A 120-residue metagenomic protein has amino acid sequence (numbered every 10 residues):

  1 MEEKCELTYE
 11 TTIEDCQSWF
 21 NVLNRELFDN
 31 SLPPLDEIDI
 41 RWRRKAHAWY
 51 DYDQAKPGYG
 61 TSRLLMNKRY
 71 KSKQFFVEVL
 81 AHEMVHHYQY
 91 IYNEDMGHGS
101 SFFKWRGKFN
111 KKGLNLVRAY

Functional and structural regions predicted by a protein language model:
M1-E78, H87-Y120: Active-site-proximal or metal-binding-adjacent scaffold patches in catalytic folds
E83: Walker B catalytic acidic pair
